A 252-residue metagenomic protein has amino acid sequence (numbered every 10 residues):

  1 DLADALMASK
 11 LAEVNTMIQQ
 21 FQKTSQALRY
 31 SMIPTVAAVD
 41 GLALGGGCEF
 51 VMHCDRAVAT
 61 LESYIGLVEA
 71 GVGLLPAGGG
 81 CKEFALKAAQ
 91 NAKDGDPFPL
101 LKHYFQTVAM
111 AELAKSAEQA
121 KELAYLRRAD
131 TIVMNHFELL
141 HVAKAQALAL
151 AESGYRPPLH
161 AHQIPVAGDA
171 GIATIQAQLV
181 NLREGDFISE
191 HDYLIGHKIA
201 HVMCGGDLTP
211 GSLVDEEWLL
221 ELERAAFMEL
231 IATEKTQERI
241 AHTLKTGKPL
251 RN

Functional and structural regions predicted by a protein language model:
D1-L6: Gly-rich Lys/Arg/Thr-decorated short loops/hinges at beta-loop-alpha junctions or inter-strand turns that position
M7, L11-I18, Q22-H162: Conserved catalytic cores of soluble enzyme domains, especially glycine-rich substrate-binding beta-alpha loops
A89-E112, S116, E122, R128 (+1 more regions): Intrinsically disordered, low-complexity segments enriched in small/flexible residues
